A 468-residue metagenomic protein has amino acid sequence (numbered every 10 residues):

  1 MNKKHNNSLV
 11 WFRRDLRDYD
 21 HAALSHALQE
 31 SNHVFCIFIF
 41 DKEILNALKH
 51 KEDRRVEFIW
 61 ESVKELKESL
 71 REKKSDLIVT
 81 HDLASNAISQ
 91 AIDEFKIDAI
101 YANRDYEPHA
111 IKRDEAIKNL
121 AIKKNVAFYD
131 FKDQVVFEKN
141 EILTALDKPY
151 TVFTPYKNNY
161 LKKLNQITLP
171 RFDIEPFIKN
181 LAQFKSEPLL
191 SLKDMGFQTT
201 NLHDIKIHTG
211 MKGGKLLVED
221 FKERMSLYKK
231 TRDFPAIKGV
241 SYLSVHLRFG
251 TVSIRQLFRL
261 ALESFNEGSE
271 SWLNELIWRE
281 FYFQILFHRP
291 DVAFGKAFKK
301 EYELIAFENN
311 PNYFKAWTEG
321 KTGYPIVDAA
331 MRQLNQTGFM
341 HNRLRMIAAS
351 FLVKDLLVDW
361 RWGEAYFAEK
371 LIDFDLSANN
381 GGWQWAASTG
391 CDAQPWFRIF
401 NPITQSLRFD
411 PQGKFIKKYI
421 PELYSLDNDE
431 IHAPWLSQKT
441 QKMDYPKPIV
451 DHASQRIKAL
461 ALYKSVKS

Functional and structural regions predicted by a protein language model:
M1-I167, G268, A378, A461-V466: Trp/Phe/Arg-rich N-terminal binding region typifying the photolyase-homology
Y19, F58, S62, G210 (+3 more regions): Soluble or luminal CAZymes and related metallo-dependent hydrolases
S25, N119, K212, D328 (+2 more regions): A broad detector of short, well-ordered amphipathic alpha-helices that serve as recognition/interaction surfaces
H50, Y101, F314, M443-P446: Short coil/turn segments at secondary-structure junctions
K124, D147-Y302, F409-D410, K414-S468: Glycine/tryptophan-enriched, flexible segments
V126, K238-E422, N428: Active-site-proximal binding-pocket segments
